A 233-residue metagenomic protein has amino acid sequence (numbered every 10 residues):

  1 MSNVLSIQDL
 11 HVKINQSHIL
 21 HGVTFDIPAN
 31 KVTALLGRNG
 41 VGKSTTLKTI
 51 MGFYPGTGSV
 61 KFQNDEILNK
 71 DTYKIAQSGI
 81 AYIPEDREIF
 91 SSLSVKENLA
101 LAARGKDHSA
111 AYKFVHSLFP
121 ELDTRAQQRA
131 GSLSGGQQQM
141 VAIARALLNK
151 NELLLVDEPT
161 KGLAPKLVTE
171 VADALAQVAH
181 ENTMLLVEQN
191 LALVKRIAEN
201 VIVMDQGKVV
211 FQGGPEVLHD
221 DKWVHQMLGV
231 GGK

Functional and structural regions predicted by a protein language model:
S2-K233: Glycine-rich phosphate-binding loops of nucleotide-dependent enzymes
